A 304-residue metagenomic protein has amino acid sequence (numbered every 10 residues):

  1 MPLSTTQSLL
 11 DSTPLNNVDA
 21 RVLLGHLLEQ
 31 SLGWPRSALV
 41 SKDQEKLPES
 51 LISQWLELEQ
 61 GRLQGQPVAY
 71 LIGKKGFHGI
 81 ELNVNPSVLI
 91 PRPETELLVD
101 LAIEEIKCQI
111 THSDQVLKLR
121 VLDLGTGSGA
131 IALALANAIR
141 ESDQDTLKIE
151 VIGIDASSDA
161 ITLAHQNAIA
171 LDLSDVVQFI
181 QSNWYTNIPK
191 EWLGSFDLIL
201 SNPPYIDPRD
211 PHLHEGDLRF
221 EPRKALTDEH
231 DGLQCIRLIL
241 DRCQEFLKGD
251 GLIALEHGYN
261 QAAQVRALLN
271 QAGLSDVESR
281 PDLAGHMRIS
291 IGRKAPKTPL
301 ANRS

Functional and structural regions predicted by a protein language model:
M1-R21: Non-catalytic nucleic-acid substrate-recognition regions in nucleic-acid-modifying enzymes
L23, L27, G65, T95 (+7 more regions): Residue-level signal for inorganic ion chemistry
H26, Q30-E105: Conserved AdoMet
E81, E150, V176-Q178, S275-E278: Conserved beta-strand segments of alpha/beta enzyme cores
L97-H212: Conserved SAM/SAH cofactor-binding pocket of Class I
P204-C235: Mobile active-site "lid"/loop adjacent to the S-adenosyl-L-methionine
H230-R293: Conserved Class I SAM-dependent methyltransferase catalytic core
I289-S304: C-terminal lobe and adjacent flexible extensions of AdoMet/dcAdoMet transferase-like proteins
